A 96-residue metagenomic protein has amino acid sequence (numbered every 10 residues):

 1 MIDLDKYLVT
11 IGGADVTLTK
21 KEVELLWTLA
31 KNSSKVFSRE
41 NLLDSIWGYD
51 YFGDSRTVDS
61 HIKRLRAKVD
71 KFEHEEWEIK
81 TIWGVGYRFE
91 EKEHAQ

Functional and structural regions predicted by a protein language model:
M1, G48-G53: Generic, ordered loop/turn and secondary-structure boundary motif
M1-V23, L29, I82, R88-Q96: A structural micro-motif at secondary-structure boundaries
A14-Y49, L65: Short amphipathic alpha-helical recognition elements used for nucleic-acid or partner binding across transcription
T17-W27, F52-F72, T81-Y87: DNA-recognition element of transcription regulators
S33, V69-E73, E93: A general structural signal marking secondary-structure boundaries and capping sites
